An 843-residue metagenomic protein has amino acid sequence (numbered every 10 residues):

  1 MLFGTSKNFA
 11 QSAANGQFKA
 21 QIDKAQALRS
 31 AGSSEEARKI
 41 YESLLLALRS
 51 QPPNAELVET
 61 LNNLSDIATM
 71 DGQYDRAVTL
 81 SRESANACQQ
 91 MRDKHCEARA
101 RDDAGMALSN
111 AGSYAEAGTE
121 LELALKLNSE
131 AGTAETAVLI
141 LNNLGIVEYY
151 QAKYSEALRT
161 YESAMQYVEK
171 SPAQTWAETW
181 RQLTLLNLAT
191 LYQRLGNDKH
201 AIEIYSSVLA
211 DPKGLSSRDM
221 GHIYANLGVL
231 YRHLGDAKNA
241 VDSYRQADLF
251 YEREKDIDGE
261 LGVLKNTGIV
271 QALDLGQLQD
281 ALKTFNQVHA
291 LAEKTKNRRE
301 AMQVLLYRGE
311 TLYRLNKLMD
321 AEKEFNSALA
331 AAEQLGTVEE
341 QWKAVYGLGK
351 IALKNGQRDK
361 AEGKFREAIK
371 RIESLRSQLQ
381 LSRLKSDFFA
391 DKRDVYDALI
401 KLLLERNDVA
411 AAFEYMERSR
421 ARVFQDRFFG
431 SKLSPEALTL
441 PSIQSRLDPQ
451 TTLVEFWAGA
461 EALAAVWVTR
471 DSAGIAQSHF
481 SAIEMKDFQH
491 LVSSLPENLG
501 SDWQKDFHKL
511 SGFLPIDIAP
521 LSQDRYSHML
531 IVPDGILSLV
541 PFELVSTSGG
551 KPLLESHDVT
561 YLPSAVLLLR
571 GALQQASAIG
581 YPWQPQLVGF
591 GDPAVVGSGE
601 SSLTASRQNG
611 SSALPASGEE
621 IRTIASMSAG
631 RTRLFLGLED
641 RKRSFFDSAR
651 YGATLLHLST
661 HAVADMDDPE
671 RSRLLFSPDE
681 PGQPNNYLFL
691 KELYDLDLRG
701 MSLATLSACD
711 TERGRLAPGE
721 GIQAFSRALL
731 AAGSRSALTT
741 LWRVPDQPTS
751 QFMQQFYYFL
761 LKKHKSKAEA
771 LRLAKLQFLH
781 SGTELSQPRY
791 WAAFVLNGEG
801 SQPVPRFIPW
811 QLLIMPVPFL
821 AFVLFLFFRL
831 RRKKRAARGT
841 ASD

Functional and structural regions predicted by a protein language model:
M1-L46, S50-N63: N-terminal leader/linker segments that initiate helical-solenoid repeat arrays
A13, A20, S33, P52-P53 (+11 more regions): Short coil/turn linker motifs that delimit alpha-helical repeat modules in TPR/alpha-solenoid proteins
A20, K24, E36, S43 (+17 more regions): Extracytoplasmic/secreted proteins, especially bacterial periplasmic and envelope-associated proteins
I22-S30, E56-M70, C96-N110, E135-Y150 (+8 more regions): Conserved alpha-helical positions within TPR/SEL1-like repeat arrays
A27-K39, I67-T79, S109-A115, A152-S155 (+3 more regions): Inter-helical turn/loop elements of alpha-helical hairpins
A55, H95, E135, D258 (+3 more regions): Short, solvent-exposed positions on alpha-helices
K199-H200, S206, A210-P212, S217-R218 (+10 more regions): Alpha-helical solenoid repeat scaffolds used for protein-protein interaction
A410, G430-S431, A437-D843: Catalytic cores of enzymes
